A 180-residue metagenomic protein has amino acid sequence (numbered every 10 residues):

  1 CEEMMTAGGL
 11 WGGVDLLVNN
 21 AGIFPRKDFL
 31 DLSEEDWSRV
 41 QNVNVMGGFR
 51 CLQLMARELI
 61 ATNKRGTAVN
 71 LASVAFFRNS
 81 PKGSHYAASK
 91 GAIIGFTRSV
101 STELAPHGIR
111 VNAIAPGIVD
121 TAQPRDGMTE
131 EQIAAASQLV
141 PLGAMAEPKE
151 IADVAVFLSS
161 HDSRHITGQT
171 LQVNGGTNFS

Functional and structural regions predicted by a protein language model:
G13, A105, R110, I166-G168: Short, small/polar-rich loop/turn modules that mediate ligand/substrate recognition or access, typified
D15, I23, L30-F49, V69 (+1 more regions): Catalytic Tyr-X3-Lys loop
D28-F29, D36-S38, P124, A136: Substrate-binding pocket helix/loop in short-chain dehydrogenase/reductase
L52, S89, T97: Active-site helix of classical SDR
R57, T102-P106, R164: Alpha-helical segment proximal to the catalytic Tyr-Lys
S73: Residue(s) in the substrate-gating loop at a strand-loop-helix junction that position the organic substrate next
R78, V156, T167-S180: Short C-terminal tail/terminal secondary-structure segment of NAD(P)H-dependent dehydrogenase/reductase domains
V140-I151, D162: A conserved structural motif in NAD(P)-dependent oxidoreductases
